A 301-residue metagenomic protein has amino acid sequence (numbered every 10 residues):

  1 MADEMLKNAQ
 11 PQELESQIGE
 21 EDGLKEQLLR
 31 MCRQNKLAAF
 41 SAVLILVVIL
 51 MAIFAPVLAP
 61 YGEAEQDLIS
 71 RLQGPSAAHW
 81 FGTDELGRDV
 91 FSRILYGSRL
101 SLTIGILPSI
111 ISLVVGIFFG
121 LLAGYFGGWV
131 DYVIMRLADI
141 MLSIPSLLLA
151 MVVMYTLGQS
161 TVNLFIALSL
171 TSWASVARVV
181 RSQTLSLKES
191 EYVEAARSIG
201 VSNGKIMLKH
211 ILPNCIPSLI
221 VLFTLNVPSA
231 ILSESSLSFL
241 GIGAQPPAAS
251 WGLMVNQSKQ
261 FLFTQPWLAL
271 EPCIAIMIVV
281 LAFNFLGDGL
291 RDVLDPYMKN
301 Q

Functional and structural regions predicted by a protein language model:
M1-I117, L121-L122, W129, S143 (+4 more regions): Gly/Trp-centered helix-boundary motif
A55-E63, G124-G128, V153-Q159, T171 (+4 more regions): Short helix-capping/hinge motifs at transmembrane helix termini and TM-loop junctions
W80, V114-V115, L121-S186, E194 (+1 more regions): Generic hydrophobic transmembrane alpha-helix motif, especially the helices
G127-G128, L142-S146, Q159, E189 (+4 more regions): Short, conserved catalytic or interaction motifs in soluble domains
V153-T156, L168, Q183-T184, L232-A275 (+1 more regions): Glycine-rich helix-loop "coupling/hinge" segments at transmembrane-helix boundaries in multipass transporters
Y192-I199, M207: Helix-loop-helix units of permease transmembrane domains in multi-pass membrane transporters, especially ABC
